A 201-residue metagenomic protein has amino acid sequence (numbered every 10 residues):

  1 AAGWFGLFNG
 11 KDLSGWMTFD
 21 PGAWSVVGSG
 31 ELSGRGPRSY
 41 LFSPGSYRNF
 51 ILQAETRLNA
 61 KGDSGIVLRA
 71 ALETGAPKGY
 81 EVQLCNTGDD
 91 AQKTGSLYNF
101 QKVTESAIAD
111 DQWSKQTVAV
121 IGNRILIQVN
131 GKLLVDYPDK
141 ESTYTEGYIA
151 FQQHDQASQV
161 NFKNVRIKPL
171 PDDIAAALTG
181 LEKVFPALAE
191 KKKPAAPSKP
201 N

Functional and structural regions predicted by a protein language model:
A1-N201: Carbohydrate-interacting regions of secretory-pathway proteins
